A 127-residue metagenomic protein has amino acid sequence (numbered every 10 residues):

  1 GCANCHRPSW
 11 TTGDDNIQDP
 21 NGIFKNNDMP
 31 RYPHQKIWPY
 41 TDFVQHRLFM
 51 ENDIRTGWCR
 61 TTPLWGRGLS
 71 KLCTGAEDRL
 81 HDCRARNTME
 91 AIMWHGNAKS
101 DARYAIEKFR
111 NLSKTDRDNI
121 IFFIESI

Functional and structural regions predicted by a protein language model:
G1-R86, E90-M93: Short glycine/threonine-rich turn/loop motifs
H81-I127: C-terminal capping alpha-helices of c-type cytochrome domains
